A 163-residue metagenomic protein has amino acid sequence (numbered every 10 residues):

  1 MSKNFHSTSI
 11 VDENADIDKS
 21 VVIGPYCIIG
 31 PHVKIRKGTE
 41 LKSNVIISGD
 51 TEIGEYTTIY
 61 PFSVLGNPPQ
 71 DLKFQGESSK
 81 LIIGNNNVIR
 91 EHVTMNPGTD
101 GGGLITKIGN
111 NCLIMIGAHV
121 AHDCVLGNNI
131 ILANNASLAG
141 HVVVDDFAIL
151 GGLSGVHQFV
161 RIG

Functional and structural regions predicted by a protein language model:
N4-G163: Structural signal for interior beta-strand "rungs" in well-ordered beta-sheet cores of soluble enzyme domains
